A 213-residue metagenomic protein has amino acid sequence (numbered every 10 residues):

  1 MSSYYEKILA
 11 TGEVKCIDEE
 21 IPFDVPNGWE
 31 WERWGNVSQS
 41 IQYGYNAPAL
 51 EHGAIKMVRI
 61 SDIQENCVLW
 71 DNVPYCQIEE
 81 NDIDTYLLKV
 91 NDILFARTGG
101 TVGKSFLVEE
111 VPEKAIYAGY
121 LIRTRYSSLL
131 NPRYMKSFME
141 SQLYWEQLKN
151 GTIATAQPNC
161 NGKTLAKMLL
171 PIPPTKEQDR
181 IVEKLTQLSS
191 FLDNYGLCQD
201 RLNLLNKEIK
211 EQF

Functional and structural regions predicted by a protein language model:
M1-E13: Extended, domain-scale alpha-helical bundle/helix-rich regions
V14-Y43, P171, T175-E183, S189-F213: Non-catalytic DNA-recognition/assembly elements of restriction-modification systems
K15-E20, G35-A47, S61-V90, E110: Sequence-specific dsDNA recognition surfaces
Y45, I63-C76, I93-Y117, P132-S137 (+1 more regions): Short, ligand-facing micro-motifs at secondary-structure edges
K114-I122, L130-R133, I153-I172: A short glycine-rich beta-alpha junction/loop motif
M135, M139, Q178-I181: Interdomain signal-transducing alpha-helices
